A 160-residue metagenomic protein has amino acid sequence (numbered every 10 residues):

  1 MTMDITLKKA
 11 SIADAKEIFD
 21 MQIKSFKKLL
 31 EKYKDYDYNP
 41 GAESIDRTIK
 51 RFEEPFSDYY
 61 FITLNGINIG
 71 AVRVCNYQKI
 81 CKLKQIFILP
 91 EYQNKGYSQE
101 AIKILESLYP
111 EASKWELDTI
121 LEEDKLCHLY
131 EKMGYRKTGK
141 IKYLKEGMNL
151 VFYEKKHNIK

Functional and structural regions predicted by a protein language model:
T6-D20: A short beta-loop-alpha structural element at the N-terminal edge of CoA-dependent acyl/N-acetyltransferase catalytic
I23-I49: Conserved GNAT-fold acetyl-CoA-binding loop/helix
R47-F61: A short helix-loop-beta-strand connector motif used in the catalytic cores of GNAT acetyltransferases and, in some
F61, I67-C75, K82-F87: Conserved beta-strand in the GNAT
I86-Q93, T119-L121: A short, internal acetyl-CoA/4′-phosphopantetheine-binding micro-motif in the GNAT/acyltransferase core
Y92, G96-I104: Conserved acetyl-CoA pyrophosphate-binding loop and the N-cap/start of the following alpha-helix in GNAT-like
Q99-E100, S107, E122-K140: Conserved active-site alpha-helix within GNAT-family acetyltransferase domains
L108-T119: Conserved GNAT acetyl-CoA-binding A-motif
